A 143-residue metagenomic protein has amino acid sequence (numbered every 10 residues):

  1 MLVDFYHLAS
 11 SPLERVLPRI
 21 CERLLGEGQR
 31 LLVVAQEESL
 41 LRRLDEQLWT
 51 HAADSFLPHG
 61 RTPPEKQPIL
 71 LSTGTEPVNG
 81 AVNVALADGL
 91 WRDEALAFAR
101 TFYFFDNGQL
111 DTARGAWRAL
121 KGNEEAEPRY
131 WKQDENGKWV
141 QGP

Functional and structural regions predicted by a protein language model:
L2-L96, F104-N107, R114, Q133-G142: Positively charged, polar, low-complexity stretches
A99: An internal, amphipathic alpha-helical element
Q109, K121-P128: Mixed-charge, glycine-accented linear interaction segment located at domain edges/termini
T112, A116-L120: Aromatic- and charge-enriched substrate-recognition/interaction segments in catalytic or ligand-/protein-binding
